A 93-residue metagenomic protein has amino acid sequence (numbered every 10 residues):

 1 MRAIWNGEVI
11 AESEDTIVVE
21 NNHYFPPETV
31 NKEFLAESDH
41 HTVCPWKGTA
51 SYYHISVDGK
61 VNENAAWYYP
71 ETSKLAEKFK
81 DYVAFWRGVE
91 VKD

Functional and structural regions predicted by a protein language model:
M1-D93: Terminal leader/tail segments of proteins
